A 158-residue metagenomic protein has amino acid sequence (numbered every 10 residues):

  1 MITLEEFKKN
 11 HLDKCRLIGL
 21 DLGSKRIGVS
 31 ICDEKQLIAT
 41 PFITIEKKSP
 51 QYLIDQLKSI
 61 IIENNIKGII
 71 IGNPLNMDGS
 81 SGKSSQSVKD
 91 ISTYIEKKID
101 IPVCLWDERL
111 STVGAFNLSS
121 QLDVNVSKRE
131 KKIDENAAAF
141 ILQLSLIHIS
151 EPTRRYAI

Functional and structural regions predicted by a protein language model:
L4-E6, N10-C15, K58-I62, S92-D107: Nucleotide and nucleotide-moiety/phosphate-recognizing core
F7-D33: Gly/Thr-rich phosphate-binding beta-strand-loop-beta motif of the actin/hexokinase/Hsp70
K25-P50: Short glycine-rich, Thr/Ser-proximal phosphate-binding strand/loop in the N-terminal lobe of ATP-dependent enzymes
P41-N65, S87: N-terminal phosphate-binding loop and adjacent alpha-helix
I66-N76: Short glycine-rich phosphate-binding loop at a beta-alpha junction
S84-S92: Charged helix-capping and loop-helix junction motifs
T93-L144: Short alpha-helix plus adjacent loop in nuclease-associated cores
I147-I158: Single conserved hydrophobic/aromatic residue that forms the stacking wall/gate of nucleotide- or nucleobase-binding
